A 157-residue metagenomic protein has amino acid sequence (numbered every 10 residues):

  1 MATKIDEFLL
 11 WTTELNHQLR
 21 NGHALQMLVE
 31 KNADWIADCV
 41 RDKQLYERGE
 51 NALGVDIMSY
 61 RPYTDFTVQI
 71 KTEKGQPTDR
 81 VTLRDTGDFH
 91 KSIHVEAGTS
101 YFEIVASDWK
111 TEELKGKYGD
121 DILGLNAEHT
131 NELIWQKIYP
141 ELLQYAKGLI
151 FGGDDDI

Functional and structural regions predicted by a protein language model:
M1-I157: Short, Lys/Arg-rich flexible segments
